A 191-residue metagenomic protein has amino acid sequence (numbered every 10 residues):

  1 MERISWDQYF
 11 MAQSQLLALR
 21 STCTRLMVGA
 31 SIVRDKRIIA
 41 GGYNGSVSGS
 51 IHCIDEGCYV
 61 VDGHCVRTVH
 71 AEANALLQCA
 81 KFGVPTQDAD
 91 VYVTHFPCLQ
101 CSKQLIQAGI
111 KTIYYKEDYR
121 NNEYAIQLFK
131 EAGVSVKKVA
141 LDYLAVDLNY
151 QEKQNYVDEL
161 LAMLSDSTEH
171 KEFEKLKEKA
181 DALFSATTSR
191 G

Functional and structural regions predicted by a protein language model:
M1-G191: Zinc-dependent deaminase catalytic domain
